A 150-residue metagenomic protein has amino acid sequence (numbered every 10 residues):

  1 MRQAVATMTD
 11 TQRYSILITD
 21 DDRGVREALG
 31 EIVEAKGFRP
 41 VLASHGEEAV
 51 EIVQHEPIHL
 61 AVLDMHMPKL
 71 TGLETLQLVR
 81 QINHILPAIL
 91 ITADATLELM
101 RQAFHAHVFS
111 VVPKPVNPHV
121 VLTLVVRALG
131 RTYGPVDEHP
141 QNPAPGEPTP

Functional and structural regions predicted by a protein language model:
R23-V41: Two-component/phosphorelay signaling modules centered on CheY-like receiver
S44-E48, T71-E74: Acidic catalytic/metal-coordinating carboxylates
E51, L73-I85: Short amphipathic alpha-helix used as the core "switch/output" element in two-component signaling
E56-V62: Active-site beta3 strand of CheY-like receiver
M67: Receiver (REC) domain active-site loop signature in two-component systems and cognate sites in sensor histidine kinases
E74, A95-V111: Alpha4 helix (beta4-alpha4-beta5 surface) of REC/receiver domains from two-component response regulators
E98, V116-V126: C-terminal output helix
